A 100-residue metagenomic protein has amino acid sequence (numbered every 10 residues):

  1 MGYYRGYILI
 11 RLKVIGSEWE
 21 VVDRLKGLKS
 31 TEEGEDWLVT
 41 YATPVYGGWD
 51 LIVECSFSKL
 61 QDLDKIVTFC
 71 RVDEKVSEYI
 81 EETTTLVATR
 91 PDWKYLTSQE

Functional and structural regions predicted by a protein language model:
M1-E100: A compositional/biophysical signature of low hydrophobicity enriched in polar/charged and small residues
